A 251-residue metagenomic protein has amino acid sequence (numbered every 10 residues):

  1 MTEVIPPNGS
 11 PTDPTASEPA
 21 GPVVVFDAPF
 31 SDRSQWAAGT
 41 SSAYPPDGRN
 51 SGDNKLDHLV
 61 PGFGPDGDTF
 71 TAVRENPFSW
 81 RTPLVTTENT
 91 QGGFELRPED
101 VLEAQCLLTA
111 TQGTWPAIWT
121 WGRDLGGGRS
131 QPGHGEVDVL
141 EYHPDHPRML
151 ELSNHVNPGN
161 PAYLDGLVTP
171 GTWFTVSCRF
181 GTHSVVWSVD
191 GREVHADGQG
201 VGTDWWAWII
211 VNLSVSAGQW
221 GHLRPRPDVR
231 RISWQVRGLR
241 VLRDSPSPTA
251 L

Functional and structural regions predicted by a protein language model:
T2-L251: GH16 jelly-roll
